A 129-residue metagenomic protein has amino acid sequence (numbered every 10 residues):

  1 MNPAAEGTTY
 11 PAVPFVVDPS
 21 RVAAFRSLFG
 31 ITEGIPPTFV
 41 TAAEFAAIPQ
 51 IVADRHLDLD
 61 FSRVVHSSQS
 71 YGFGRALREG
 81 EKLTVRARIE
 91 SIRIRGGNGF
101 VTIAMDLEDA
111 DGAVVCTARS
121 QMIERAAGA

Functional and structural regions predicted by a protein language model:
M1, A76-A129: HotDog/MaoC-like acyl-thioester-processing domains
M1-S68: Hot-dog-fold acyl-thioester-processing enzymes
P14-V16, S70-G72, Q121-I123: Generic structural detector for well-ordered beta-strands
